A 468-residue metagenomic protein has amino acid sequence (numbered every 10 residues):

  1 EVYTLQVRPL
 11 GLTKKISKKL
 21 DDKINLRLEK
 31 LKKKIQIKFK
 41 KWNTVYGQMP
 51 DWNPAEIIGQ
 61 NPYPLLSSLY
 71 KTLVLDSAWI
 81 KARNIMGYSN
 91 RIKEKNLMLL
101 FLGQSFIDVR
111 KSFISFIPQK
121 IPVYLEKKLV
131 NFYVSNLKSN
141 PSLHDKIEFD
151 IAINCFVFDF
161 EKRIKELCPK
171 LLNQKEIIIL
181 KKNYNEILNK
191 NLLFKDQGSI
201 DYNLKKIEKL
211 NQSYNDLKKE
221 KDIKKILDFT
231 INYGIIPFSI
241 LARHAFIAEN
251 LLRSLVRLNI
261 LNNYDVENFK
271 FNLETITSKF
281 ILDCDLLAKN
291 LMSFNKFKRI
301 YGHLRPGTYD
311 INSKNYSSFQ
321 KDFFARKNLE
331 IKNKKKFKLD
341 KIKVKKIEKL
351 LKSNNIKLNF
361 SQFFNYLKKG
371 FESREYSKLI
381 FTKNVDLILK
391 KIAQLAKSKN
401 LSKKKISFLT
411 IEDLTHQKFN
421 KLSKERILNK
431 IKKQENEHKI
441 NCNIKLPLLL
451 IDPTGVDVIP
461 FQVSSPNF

Functional and structural regions predicted by a protein language model:
E1-F468: Non-catalytic, soluble scaffold/interaction modules
